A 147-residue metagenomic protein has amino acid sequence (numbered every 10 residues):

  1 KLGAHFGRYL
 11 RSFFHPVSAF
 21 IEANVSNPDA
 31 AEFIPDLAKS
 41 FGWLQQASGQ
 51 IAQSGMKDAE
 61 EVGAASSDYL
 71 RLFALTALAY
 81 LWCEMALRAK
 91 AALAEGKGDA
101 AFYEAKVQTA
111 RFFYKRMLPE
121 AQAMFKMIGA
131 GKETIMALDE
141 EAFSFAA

Functional and structural regions predicted by a protein language model:
K1: Catalytic or ion-translocation cores adjacent to nucleophile or general acid/base/metal-coordination motifs in diverse
A4-H5, F14-A147: C-terminal amphipathic alpha-helical interaction region
